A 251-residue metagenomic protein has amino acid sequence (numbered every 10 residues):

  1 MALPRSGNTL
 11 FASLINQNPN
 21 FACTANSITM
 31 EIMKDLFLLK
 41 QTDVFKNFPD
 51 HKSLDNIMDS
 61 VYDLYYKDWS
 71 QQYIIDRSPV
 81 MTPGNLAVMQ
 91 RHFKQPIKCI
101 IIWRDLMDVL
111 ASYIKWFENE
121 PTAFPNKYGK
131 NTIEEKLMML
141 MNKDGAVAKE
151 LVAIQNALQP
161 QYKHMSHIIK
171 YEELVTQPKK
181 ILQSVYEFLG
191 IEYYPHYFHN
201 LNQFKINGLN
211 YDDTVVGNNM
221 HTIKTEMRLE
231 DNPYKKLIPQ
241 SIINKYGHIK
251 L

Functional and structural regions predicted by a protein language model:
M1-V61, D68, F204-D212: PAPS-dependent sulfotransferase catalytic core
I15, Y65, M89-Q90, L158 (+3 more regions): Broad structural signal for hydrophobic residues in well-ordered alpha-helices, predominantly aliphatic
N26-M30, I102-M107, F198-N202: A short, structured active-site edge motif that brings together acidic residues
M30-D35, L174, G247-L251: C-terminal/domain-terminus segments
D76-H196, G208-N219: PAPS-dependent sulfotransferase catalytic domain
V215-E230: Short helix/strand-capping connector loops at secondary-structure junctions
E226-L251: C-terminal accessory extensions appended to soluble enzyme cores
